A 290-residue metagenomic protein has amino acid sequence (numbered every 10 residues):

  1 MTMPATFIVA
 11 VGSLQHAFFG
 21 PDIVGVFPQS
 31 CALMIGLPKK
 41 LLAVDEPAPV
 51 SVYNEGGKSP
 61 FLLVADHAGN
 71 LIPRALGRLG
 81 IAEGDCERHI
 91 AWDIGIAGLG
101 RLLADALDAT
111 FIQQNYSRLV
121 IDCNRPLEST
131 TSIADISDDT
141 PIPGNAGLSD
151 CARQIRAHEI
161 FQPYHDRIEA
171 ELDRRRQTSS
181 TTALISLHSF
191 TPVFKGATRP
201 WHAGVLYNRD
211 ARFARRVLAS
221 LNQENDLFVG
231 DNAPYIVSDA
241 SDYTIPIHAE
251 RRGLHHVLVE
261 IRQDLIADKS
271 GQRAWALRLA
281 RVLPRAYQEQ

Functional and structural regions predicted by a protein language model:
M1-L14: Extreme N-terminal basic, low-complexity initiation segments that serve as generic localization/processing leaders
F7, F18-F19, F27: Aromatic (phenylalanine/tyrosine) cluster motif
A10-G12, G25-F27, L33-G36, D45: N-terminal non-cleavable signal-anchor helices
L33-L184, S189-Q290: N-terminal catalytic or cofactor-binding beta/alpha core of small enzyme domains
